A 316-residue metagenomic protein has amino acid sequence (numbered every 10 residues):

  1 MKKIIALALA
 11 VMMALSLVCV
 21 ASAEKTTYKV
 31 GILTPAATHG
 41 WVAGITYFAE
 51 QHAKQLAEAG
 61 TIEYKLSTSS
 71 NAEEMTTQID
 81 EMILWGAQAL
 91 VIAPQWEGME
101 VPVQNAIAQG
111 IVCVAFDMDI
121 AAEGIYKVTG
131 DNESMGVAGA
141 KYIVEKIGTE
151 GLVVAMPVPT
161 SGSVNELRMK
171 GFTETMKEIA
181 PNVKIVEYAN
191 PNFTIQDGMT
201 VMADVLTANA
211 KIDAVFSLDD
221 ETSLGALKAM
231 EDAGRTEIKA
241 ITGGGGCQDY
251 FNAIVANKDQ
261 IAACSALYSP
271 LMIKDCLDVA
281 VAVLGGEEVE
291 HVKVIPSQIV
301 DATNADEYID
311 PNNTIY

Functional and structural regions predicted by a protein language model:
M1, L17-E24: Intrinsically disordered, low-complexity Ser/Thr/Pro-rich tracts
M1-L9: Positively charged n-region of N-terminal signal peptides that target proteins for export
M13, S22-Y316: A residue-level marker of the well-folded mature domains of exported/periplasmic proteins
